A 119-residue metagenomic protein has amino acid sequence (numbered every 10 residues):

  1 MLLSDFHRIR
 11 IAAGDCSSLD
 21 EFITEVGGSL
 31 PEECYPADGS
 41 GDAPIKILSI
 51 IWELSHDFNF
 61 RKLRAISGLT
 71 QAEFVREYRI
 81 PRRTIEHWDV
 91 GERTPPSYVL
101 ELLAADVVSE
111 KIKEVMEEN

Functional and structural regions predicted by a protein language model:
M1-L54, I112-N119: N-terminal flexible/basic segments that precede or flank functional cores
S55-F58, I80: Alpha-helix N-cap/N′ positions at the starts of helices
N59-E73, L102: Short basic helix-loop element that most often maps to the first helix and adjoining turn of HTH DNA-binding modules
G68-E86: Short alpha-helical DNA-recognition segment
T84, R93-T94: A secondary-structure capping/hinge motif
T94-E117: DNA major-groove recognition helix of helix-turn-helix/homeodomain DNA-binding modules
